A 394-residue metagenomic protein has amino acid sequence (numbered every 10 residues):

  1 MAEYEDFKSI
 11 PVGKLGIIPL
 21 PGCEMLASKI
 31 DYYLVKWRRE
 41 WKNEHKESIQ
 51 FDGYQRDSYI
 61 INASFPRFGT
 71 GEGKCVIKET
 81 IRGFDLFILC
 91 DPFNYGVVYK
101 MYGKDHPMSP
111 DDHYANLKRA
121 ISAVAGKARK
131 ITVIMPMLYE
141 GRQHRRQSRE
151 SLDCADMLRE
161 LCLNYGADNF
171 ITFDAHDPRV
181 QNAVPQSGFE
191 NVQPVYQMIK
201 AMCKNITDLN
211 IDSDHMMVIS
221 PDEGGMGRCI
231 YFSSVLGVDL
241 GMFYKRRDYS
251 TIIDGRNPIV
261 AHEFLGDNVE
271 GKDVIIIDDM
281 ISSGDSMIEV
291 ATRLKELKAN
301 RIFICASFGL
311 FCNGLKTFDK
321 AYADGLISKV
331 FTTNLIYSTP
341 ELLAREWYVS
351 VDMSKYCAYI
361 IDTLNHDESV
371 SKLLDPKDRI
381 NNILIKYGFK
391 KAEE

Functional and structural regions predicted by a protein language model:
M1-E394: PRPP-associated nucleotide enzymes
